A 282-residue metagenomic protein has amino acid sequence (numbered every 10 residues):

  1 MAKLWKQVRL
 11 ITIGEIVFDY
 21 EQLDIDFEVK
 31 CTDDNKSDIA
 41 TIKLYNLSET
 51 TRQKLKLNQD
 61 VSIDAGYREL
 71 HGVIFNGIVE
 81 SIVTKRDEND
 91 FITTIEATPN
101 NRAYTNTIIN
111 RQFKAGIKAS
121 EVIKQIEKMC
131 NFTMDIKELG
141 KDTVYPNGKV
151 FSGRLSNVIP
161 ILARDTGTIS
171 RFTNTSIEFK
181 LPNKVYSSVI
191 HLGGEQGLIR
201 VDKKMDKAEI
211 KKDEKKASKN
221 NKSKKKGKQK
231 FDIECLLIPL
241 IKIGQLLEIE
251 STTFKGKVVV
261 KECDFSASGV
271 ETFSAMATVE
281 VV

Functional and structural regions predicted by a protein language model:
M1-K54, P99-R102, I190-V282: Juxtamembrane "anchor/assembly" segments of surface/extracellular structural proteins
A2-W5, D90-R102, T133-I210: Short beta-strand-centered interaction patches in the first periplasmic/extracellular domains of large envelope
G14, Y67-E69, N183, T253: Solvent-exposed strand-loop boundary residues in beta-sheet-rich modules
E49-N131: Surface-exposed cap/loop segments at beta↔alpha junctions
L70-H71, K85-N89, R171, I241 (+1 more regions): Short glycine/serine/proline-enriched coil/turn segments at secondary-structure junctions
G77-K85, K184-Y186, V260-E271: Short, compositionally biased
F113-E121, E178-H191, C235-L236: Short secondary-structure transition/capping segments
I117-K124, K128, F151-T166, I241: Polar, S/T/G-rich
